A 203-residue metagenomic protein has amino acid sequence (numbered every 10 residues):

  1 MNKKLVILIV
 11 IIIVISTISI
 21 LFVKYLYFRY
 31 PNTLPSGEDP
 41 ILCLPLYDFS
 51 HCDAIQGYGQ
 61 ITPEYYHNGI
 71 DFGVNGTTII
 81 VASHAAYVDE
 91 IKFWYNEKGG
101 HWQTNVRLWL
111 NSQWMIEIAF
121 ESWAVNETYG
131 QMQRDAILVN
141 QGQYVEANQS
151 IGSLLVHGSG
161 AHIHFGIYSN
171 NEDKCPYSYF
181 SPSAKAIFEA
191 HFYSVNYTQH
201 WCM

Functional and structural regions predicted by a protein language model:
M1-T17: N-terminal Sec-pathway targeting helices
L21-N105, N111-S112, Q141, E146-A147 (+1 more regions): Surface-exposed, glycine-biased beta-strand/turn segments
H67-G69, L110, I118-E121, H162-H164: Histidine-centered active-site/metal-ligand motif
V74-G76, H84-A86, S112, S122 (+2 more regions): Short, flexible loop/turn elements at secondary-structure junctions
K92-H101, Q149-N170: Flexible, gly/ser-rich surface segments that form the specificity/activation loops bordering the active-site cleft
Y95, E121-S122, H157, F180: A generic structural motif
W102-Q131: Short beta-strand-turn/beta-hairpin segments enriched in glycine/proline and small hydrophobics that form edge-strand
R134-E146, S159-M203: Acidic, glycine-rich catalytic/binding loops that coordinate metals and/or anionic ligands
